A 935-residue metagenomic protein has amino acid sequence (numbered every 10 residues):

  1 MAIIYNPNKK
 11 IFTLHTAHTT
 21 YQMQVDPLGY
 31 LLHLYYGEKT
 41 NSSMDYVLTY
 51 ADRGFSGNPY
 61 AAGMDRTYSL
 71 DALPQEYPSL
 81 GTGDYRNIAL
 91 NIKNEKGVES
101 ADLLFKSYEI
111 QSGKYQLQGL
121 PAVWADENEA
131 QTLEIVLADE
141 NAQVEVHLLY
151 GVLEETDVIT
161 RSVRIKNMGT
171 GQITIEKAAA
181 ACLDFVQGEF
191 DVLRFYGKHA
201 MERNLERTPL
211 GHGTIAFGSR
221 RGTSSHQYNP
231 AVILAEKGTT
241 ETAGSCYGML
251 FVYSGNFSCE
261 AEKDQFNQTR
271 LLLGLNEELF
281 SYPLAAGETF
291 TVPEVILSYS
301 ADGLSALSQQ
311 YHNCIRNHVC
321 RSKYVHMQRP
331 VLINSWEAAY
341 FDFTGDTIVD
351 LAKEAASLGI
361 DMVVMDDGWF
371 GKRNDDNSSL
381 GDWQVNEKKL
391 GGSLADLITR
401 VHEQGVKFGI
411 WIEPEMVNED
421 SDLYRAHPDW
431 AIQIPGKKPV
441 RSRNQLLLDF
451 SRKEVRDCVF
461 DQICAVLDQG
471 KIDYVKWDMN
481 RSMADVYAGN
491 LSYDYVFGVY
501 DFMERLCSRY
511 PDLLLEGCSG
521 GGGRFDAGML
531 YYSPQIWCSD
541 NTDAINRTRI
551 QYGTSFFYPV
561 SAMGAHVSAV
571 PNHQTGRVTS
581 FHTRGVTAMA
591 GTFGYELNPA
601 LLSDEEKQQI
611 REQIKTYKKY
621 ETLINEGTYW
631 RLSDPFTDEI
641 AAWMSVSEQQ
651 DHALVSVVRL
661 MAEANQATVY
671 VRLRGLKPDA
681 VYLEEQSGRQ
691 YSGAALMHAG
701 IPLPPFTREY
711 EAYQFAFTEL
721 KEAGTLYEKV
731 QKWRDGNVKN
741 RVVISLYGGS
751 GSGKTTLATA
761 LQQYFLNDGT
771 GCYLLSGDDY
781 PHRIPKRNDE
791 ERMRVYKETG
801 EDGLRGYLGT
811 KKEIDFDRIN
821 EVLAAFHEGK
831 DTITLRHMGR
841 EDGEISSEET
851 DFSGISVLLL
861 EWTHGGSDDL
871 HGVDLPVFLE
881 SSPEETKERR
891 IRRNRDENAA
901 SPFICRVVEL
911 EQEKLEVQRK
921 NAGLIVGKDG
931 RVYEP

Functional and structural regions predicted by a protein language model:
Y5, K10-T13, A17, Y21 (+3 more regions): Polysaccharide-binding surfaces and accessory modules of carbohydrate-active proteins
E241, P635-K677: Carbohydrate-binding surface patches
Y324-D461, Y474: Aromatic-lined carbohydrate-binding/catalytic grooves of carbohydrate-active enzymes
K389-S393, R425-H582, T592-L597, L601: Active-site neighborhood of glycoside hydrolase catalytic domains
M661-K721: C-terminal beta-sandwich/jelly-roll accessory domains of carbohydrate-active enzymes
Y773, H782-G839: Conserved nucleotide-sensing/catalytic segment adjacent to the nucleotide-binding pocket in NTP-handling enzymes
E844-R893: ATP-dependent NMP and nucleoside kinases share a basic, alpha-helical "lid"
S867, R895-P935: Small-molecule kinase domains that catalyze NTP-dependent phosphoryl transfer to phosphate-bearing small molecules
